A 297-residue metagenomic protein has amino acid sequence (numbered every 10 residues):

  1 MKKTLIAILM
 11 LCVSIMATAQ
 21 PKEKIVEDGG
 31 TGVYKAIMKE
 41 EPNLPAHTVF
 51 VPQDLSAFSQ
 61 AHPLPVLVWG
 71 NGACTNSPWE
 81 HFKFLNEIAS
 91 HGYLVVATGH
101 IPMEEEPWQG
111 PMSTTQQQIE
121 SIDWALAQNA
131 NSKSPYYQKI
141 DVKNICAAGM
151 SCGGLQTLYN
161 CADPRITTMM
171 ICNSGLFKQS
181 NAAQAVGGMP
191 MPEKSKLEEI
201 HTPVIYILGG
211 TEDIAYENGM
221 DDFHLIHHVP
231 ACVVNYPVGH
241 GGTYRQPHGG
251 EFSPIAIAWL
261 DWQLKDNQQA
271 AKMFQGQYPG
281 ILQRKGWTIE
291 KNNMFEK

Functional and structural regions predicted by a protein language model:
L9-T18: Hydrophobic h-region of N-terminal signal peptides that target proteins for export in Gram-negative bacteria
Q20-H62: N-terminal cap/lid segment of alpha/beta-hydrolase-fold proteins
L55-P63, P107-L155: Gly/Ser-rich "nucleophile elbow"/oxyanion-hole loop immediately N-terminal to the catalytic nucleophile in hydrolases
A61-G72: Short beta-strand element of the alpha/beta-hydrolase
C74-F84, P102-E120: Catalytic nucleophile-loop/oxyanion-hole region of alpha/beta-hydrolase and closely related hydrolase-like folds
P78-T98: Short amphipathic alpha-helix adjacent to the substrate-entry channel of hydrolases
T167-Q246: The feature captures the conserved acid-bearing segment of alpha/beta-hydrolase catalytic domains
V229, V238-G241, Q246-K297: Alpha/beta-hydrolase-fold serine-hydrolase catalytic core, especially in secreted/extracellular enzymes
